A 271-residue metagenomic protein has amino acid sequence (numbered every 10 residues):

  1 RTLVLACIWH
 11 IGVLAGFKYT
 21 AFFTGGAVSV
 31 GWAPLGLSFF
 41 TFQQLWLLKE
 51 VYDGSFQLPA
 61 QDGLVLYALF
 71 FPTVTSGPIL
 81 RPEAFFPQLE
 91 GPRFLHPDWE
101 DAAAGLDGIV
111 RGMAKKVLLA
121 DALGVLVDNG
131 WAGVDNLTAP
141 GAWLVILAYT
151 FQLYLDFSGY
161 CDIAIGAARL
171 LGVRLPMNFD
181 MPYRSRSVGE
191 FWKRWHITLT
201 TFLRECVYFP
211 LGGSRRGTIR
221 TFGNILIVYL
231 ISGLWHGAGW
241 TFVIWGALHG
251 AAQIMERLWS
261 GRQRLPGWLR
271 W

Functional and structural regions predicted by a protein language model:
R1-W271: Membrane-embedded transmembrane alpha-helical bundles that form the catalytic cores of multi-pass lipid-modifying
